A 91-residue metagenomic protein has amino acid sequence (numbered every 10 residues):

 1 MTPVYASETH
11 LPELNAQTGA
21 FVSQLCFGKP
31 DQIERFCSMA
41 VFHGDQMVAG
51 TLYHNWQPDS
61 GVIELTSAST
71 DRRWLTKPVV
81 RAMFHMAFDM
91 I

Functional and structural regions predicted by a protein language model:
M1-I91: Catalytic phosphate/metal-binding cores of nucleic-acid and nucleotide-processing enzymes, i.e., regions that mediate
